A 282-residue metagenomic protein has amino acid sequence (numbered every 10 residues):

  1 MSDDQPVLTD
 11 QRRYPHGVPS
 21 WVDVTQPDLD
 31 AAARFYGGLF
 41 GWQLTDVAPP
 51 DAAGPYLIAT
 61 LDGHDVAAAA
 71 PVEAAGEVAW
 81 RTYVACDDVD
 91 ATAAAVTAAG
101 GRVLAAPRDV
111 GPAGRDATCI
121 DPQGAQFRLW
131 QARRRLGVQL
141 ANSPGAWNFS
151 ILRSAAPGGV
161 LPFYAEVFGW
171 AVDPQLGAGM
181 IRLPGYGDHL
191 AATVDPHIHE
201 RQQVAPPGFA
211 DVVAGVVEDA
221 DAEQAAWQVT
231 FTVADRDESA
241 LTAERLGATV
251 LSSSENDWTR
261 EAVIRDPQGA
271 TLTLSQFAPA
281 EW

Functional and structural regions predicted by a protein language model:
M1-D46, I58-R102, I120-S252, V263-W282: Glyoxalase I/VOC metalloenzyme domain signal
P49-A52: Short, glycine-/polar-rich solvent-exposed loops and beta-turns at beta-strand/coil boundaries
L104-A106, A113-T118: Long, hydrophobic, well-ordered secondary-structure blocks that form the structural core and pocket-lining surfaces
P107-D109, E255: Short beta-strand-to-loop elements that line the ligand-binding cleft of bilobed periplasmic-binding protein-like
P112-G114, D257-T259: Short, small/polar residue-rich loop motifs at catalytic or cofactor-binding pockets
